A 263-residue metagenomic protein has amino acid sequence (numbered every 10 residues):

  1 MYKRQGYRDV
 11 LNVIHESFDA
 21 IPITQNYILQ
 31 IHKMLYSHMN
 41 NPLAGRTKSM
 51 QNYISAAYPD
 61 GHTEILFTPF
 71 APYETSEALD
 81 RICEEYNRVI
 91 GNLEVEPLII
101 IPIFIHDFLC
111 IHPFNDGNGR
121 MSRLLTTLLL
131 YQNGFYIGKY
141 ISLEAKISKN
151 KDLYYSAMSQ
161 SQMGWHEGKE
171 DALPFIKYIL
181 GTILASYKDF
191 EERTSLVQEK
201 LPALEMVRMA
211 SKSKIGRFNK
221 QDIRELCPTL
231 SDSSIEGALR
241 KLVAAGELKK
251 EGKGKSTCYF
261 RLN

Functional and structural regions predicted by a protein language model:
K3-N263: FIC/Doc superfamily catalytic core
